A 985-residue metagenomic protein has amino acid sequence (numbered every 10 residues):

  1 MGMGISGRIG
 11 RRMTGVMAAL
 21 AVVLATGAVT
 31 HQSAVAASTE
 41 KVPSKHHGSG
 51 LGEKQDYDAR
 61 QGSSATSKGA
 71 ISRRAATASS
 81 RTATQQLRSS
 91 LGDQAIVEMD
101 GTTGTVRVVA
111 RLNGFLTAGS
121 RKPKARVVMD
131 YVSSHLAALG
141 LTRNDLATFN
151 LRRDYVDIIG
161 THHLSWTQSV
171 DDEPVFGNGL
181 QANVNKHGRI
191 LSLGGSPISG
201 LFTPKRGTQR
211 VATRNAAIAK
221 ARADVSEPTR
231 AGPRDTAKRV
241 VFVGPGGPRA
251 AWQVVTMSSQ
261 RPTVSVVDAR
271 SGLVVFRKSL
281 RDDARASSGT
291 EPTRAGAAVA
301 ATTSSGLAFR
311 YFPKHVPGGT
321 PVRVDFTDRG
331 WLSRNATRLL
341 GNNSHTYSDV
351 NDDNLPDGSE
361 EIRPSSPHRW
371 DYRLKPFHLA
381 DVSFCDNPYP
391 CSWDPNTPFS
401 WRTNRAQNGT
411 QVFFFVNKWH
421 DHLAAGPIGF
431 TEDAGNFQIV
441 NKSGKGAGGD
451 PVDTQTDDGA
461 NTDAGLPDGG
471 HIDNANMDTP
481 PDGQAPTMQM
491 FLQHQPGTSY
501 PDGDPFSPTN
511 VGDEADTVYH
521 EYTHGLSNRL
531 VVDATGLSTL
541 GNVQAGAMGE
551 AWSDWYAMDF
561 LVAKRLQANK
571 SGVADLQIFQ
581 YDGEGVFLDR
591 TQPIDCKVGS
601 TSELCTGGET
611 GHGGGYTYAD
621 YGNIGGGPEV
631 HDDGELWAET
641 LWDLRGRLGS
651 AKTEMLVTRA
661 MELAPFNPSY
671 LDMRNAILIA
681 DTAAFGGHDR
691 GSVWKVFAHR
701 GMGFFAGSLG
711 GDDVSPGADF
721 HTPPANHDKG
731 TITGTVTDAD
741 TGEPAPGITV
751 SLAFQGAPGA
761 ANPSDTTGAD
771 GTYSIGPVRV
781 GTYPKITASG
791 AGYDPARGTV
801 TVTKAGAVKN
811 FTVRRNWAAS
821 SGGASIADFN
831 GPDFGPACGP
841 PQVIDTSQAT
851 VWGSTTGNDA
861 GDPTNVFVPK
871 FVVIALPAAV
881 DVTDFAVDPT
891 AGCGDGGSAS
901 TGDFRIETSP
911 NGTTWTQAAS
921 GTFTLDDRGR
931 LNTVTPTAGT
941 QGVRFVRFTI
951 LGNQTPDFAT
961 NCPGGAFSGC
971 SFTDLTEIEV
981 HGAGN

Functional and structural regions predicted by a protein language model:
A37-S304, N396, L423-Q489: Segments that shape or occlude catalytic/ligand-binding pockets
S38-K45, T84, V243-P245, V255-R261 (+3 more regions): Extracellular zinc-dependent metalloprotease catalytic-domain scaffold
I732-D738, G771, F811: A short, amphipathic beta-strand motif
T735-T749: Structural motif
P744-P746, L752-P777: Short, acidic Ser/Thr/Gly-rich low-complexity loop/linker segments typical of extracellular and cell-surface proteins
V780-G792: A short, solvent-exposed beta-strand micro-motif common in secreted/extracellular proteins
A791-K809, F958: Structured interaction patches on ligand/partner-binding surfaces of diverse proteins
S847-A919, R928-N985: Aromatic, loop-rich ligand-recognition surfaces of beta-strand-rich domains
